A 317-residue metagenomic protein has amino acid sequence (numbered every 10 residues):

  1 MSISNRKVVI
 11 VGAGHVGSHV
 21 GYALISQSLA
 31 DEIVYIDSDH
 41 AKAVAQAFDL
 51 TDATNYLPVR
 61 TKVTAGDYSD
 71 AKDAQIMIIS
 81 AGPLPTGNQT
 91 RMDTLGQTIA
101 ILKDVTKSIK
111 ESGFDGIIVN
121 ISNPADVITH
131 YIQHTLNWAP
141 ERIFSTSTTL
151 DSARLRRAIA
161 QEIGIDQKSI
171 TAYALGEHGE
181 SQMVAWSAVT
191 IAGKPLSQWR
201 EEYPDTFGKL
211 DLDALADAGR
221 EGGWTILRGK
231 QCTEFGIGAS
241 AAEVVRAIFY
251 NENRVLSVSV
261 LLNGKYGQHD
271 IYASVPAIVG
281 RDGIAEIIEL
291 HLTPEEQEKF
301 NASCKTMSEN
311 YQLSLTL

Functional and structural regions predicted by a protein language model:
A13-G14: Glycine-rich Rossmann-fold phosphate-binding loop(s) that bind the pyrophosphate of adenine dinucleotide cofactors
G17-S18: N-terminal Rossmann-fold NAD(P) dinucleotide-binding loop
L24: Aromatic pocket-lining residues of Rossmann-like dinucleotide-binding sites
I36-Q75, S308, Q312-T316: Conserved N-terminal Rossmann-fold NAD(P) cofactor-binding segment
Y56-I117: Rossmann-like NAD(P)-binding element
R91-R157: Rossmann-like NAD(P)(H) cofactor-binding subdomain of soluble oxidoreductases
L136-R142, D151-L317: C-terminal substrate-binding/catalytic lobe of Rossmann-fold NAD(P)-dependent dehydrogenases
